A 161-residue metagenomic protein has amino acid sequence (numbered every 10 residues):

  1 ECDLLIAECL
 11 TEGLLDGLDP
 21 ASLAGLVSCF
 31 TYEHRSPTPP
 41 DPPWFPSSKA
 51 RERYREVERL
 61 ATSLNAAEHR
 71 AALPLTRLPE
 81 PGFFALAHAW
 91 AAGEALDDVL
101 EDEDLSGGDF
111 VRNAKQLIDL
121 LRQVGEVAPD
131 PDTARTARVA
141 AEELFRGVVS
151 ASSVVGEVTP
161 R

Functional and structural regions predicted by a protein language model:
E1-R161: Non-catalytic terminal extensions of ATP-dependent helicases
